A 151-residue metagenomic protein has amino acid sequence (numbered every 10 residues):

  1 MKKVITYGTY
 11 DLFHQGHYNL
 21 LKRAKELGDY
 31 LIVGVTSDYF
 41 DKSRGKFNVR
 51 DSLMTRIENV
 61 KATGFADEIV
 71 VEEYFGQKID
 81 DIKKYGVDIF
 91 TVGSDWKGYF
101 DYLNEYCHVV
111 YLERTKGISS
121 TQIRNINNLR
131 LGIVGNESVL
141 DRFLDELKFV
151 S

Functional and structural regions predicted by a protein language model:
M1-S151: Nucleotidyltransferase catalytic core that binds NTPs
